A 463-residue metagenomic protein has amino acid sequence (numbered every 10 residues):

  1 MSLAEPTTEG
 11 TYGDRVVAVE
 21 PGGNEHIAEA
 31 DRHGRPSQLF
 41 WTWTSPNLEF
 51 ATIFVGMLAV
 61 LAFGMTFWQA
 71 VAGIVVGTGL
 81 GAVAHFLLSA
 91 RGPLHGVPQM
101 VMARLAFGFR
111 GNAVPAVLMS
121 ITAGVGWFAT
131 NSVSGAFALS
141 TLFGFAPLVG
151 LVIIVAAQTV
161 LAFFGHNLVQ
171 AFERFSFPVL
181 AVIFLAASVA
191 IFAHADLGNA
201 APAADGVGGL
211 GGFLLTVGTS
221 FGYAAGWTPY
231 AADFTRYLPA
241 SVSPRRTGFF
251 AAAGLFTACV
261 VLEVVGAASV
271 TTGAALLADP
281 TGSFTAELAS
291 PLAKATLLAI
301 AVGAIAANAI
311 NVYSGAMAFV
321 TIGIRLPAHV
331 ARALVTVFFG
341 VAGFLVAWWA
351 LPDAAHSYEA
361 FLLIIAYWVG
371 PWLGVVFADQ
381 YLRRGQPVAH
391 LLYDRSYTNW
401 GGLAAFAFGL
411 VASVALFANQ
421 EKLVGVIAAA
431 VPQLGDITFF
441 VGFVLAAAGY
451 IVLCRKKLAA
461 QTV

Functional and structural regions predicted by a protein language model:
M1-W68, L185, G212-V217, R236-R246 (+1 more regions): Membrane-interface "cap" regions at the ends of multi-pass membrane proteins
P36-I53, S188-A195, A203-S269, S290-V312 (+1 more regions): Hydrophobic, membrane-embedded alpha-helices of multi-pass small-molecule transporters
E49-T52, V76-A84, M119-F128, V179-A190 (+4 more regions): Selective recognition of specific alpha-helical transmembrane segments in multi-pass small-molecule
V60-A72, V76, F137-L151, N167-S176 (+4 more regions): Transmembrane helix-loop boundary segments of multi-pass membrane transporters
M100-R110, S132-G150, R236-P239, N311-F338 (+1 more regions): Helix-loop-helix connectors at the membrane interface of multi-pass transporters/channels
A113-S120, L142-F164, P178-V189, S220-A231 (+3 more regions): Transmembrane alpha-helical segments of multi-pass small-molecule transport proteins
A258, T321-P352, D394-S413: Loop-to-transmembrane helix boundary motifs in multi-pass membrane proteins
W372-G449, V463: C-terminal membrane-solvent junction of multi-pass transporters and transport-like membrane proteins
